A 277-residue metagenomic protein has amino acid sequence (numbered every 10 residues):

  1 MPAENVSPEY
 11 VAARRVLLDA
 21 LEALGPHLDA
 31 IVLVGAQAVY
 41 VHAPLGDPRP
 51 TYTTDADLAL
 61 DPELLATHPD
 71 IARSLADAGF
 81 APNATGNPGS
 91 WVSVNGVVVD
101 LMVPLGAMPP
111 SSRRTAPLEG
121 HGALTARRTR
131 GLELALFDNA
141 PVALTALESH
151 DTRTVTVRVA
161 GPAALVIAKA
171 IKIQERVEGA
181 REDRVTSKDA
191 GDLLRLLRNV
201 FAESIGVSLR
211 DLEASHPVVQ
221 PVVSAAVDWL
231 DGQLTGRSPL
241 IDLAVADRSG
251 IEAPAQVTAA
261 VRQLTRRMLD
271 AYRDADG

Functional and structural regions predicted by a protein language model:
M1-G277: Compositionally biased terminal segments of proteins
